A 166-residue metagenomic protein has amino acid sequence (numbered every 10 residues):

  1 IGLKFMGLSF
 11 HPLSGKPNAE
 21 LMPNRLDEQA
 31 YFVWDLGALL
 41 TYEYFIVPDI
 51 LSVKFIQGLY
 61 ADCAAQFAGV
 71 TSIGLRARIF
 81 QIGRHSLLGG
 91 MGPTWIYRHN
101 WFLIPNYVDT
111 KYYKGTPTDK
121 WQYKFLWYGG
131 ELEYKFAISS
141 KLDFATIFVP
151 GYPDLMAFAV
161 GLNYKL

Functional and structural regions predicted by a protein language model:
I1-S9: Sec-dependent signal peptide cleavage junction
L8-G37, Y44-S52, A61-L166: Outer-membrane beta-barrel transmembrane domain signature
